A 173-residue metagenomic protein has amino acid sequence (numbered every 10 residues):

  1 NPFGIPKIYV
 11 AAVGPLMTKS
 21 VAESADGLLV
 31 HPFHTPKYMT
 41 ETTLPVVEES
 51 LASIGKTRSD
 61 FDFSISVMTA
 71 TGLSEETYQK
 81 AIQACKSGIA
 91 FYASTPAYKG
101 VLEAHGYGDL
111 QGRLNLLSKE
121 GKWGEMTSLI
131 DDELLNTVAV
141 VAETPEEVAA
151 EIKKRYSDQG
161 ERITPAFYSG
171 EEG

Functional and structural regions predicted by a protein language model:
N1-G173: Active-site-adjacent structural elements that line small-molecule/cofactor binding pockets in enzymes
